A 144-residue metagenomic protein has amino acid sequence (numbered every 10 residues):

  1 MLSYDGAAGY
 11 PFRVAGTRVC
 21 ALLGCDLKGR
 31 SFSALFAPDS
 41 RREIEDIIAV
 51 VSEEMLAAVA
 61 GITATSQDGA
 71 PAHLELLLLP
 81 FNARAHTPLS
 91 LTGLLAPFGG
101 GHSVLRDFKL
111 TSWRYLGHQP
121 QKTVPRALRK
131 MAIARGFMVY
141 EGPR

Functional and structural regions predicted by a protein language model:
M1-Y115, R144: Sensory/regulatory domains in signal-transduction proteins
R114-L128: A recognition module on extended beta-rich or small alphabeta surfaces enriched in W/G with H and D/E
P125-P143: Short hydrophobic short-linear motifs embedded in intrinsically disordered terminal tails or helical linkers
